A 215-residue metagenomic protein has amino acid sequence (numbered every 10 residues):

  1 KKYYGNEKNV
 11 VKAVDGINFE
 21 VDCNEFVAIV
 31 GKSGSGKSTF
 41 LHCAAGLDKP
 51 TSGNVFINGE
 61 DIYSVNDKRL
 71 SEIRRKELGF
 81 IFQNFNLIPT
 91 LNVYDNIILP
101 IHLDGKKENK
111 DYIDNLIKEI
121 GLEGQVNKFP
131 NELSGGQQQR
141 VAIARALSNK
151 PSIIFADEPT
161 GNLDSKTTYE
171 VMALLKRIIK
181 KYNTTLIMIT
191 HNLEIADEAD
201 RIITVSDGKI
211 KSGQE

Functional and structural regions predicted by a protein language model:
K1-E198, I202-T204: ABC family nucleotide-binding domain
E20, Q214-E215: C-terminal end-of-chain micro-motif
I202-Q214: H-loop (His-switch) and adjacent beta-strand-loop-beta switch element of ABC-type ATPase nucleotide-binding domains
